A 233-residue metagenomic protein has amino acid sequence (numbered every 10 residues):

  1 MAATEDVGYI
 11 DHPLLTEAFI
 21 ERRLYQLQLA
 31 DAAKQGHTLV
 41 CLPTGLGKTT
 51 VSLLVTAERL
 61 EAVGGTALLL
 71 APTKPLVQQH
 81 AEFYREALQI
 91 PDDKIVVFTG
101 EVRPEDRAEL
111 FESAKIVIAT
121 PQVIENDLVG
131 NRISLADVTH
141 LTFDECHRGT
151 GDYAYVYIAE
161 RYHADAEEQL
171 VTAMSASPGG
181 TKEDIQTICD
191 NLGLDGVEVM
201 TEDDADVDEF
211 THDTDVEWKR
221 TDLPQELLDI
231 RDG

Functional and structural regions predicted by a protein language model:
M1-G233: N-terminal helicase ATP-binding lobe
